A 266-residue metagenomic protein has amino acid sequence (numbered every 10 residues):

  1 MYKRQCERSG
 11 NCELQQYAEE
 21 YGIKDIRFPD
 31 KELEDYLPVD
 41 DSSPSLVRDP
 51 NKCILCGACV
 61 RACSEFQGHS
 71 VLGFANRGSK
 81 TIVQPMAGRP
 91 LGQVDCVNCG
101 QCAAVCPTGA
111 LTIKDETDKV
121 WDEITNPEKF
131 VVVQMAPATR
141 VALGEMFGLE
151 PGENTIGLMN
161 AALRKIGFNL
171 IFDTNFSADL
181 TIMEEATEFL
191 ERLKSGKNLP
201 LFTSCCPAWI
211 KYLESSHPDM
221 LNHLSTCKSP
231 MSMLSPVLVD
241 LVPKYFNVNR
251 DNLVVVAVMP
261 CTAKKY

Functional and structural regions predicted by a protein language model:
K3-N98, A104, L111-N126, F130: Fe-S ferredoxin-like electron-transfer domains and their immediately adjacent linker/connector regions across
Q5, S9, E20, A62 (+6 more regions): Mid-sequence acidic-hydrophobic segments that form the walls of catalytic/ligand-binding cavities or oligomerization
K114-Y266: Iron-sulfur-associated redox domains of electron-transfer enzymes in respiratory and anaerobic energy metabolism
